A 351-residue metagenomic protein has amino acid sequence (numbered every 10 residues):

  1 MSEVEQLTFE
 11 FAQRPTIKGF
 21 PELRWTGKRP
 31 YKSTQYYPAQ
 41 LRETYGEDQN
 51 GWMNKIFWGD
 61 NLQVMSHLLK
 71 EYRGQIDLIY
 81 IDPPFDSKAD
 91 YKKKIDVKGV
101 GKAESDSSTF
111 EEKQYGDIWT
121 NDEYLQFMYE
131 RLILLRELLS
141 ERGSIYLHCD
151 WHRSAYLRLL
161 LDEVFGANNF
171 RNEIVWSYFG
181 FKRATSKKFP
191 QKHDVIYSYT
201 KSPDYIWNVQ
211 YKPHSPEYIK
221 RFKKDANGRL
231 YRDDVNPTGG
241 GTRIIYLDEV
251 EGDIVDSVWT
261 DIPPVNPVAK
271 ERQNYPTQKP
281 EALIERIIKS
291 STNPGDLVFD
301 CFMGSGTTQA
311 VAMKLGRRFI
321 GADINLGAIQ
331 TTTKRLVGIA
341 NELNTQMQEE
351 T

Functional and structural regions predicted by a protein language model:
M1-N341: Core catalytic lobe of class I
N341-T351: Short mixed-charge
